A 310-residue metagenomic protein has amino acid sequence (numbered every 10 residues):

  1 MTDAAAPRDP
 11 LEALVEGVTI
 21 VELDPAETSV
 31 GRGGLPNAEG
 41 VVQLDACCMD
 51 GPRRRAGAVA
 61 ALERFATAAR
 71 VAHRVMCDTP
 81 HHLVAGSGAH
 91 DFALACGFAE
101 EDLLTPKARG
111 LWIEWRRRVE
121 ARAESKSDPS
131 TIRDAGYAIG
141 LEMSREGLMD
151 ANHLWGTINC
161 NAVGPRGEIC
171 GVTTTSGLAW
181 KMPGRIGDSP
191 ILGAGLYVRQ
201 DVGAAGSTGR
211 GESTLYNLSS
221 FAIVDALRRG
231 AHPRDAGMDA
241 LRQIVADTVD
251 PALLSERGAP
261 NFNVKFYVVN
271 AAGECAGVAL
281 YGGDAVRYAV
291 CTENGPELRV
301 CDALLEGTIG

Functional and structural regions predicted by a protein language model:
M1-G310: Alpha/propeptide regions of enzymes that mature by internal proteolysis
